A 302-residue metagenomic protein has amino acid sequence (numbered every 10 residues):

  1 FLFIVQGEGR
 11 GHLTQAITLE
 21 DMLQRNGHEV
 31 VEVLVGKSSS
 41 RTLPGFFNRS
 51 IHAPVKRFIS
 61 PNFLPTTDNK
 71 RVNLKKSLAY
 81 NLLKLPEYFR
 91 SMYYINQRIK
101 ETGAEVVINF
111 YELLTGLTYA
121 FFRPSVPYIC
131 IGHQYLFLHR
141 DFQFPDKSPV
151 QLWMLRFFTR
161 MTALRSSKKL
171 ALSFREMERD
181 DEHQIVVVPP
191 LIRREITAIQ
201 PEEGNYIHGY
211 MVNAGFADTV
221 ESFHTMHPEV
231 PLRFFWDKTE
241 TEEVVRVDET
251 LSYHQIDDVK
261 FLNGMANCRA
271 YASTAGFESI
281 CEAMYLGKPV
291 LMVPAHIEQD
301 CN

Functional and structural regions predicted by a protein language model:
V5-I17: A short, glycine/small-residue-rich beta-strand->loop->alpha-helix junction that serves as a flexible
G7, R25-L83: Conserved nucleotide-sugar phosphate-binding/catalytic loop shared by glycosyltransferases and other
V35-R41, Y111-L114, L172-M177, F234-E243: Short, polar loop motifs at secondary-structure junctions
T42, V107-F122: An aromatic- and histidine-rich active-site surface loop
N69-V106, L113-L114: Conserved nucleotide-sugar donor-binding subdomain of glycosyltransferases
V107-F110, L262-N302: A donor-sugar binding/catalytic signature common to diverse glycosyltransferases and related nucleotide-sugar
F122-V187: Active-site-proximal region of nucleotide-activated glycan assembly enzymes, centered on histidine/acidic-rich loops
P189-C268: Donor-nucleotide binding loops and adjacent catalytic segments primarily of GT-B fold Leloir glycosyltransferases
